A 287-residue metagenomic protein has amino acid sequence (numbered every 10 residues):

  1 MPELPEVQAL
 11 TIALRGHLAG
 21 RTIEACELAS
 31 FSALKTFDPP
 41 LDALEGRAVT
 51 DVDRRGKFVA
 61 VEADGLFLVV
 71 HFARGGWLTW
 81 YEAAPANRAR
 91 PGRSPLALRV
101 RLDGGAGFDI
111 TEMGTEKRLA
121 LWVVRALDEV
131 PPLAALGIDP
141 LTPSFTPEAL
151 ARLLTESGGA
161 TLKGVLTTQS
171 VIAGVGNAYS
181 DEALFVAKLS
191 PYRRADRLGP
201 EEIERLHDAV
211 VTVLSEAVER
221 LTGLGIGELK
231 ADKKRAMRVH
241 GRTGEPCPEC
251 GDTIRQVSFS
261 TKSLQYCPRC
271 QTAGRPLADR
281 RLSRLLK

Functional and structural regions predicted by a protein language model:
M1-L119, A126-L127, R284-K287: Gly/Gly-Pro- and Ser/Thr-rich, intrinsically disordered tail segments characteristic of DNA damage-repair and tolerance
M1-L4, D38, L127-V130, S144 (+2 more regions): Low-complexity, intrinsically disordered regions enriched in charged/polar residues
I23-P39, D53, L78, A149-K287: Basic, nucleic-acid-binding surfaces and adjacent catalytic neighborhoods in DNA/RNA-processing proteins
L68-V186, R194, E201, L206: Phosphate/anion-contacting hairpin/loop surfaces
